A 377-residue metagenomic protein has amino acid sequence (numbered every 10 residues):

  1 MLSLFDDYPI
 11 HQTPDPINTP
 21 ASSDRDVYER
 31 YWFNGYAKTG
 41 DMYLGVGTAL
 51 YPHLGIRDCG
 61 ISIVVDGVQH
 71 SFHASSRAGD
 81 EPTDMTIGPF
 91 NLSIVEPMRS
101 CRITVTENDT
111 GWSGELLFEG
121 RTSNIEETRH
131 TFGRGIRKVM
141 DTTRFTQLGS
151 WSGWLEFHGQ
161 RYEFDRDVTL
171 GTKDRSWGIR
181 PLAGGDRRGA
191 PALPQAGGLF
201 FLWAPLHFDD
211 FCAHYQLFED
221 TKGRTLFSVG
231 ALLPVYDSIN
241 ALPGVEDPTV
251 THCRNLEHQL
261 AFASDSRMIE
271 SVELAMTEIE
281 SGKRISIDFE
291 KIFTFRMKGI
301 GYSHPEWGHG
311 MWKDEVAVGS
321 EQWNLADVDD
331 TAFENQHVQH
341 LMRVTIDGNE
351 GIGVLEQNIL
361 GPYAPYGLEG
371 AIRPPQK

Functional and structural regions predicted by a protein language model:
M1-K377: Structured soluble/peripheral alpha/beta segments that form catalytic or ligand/cofactor-binding pockets
